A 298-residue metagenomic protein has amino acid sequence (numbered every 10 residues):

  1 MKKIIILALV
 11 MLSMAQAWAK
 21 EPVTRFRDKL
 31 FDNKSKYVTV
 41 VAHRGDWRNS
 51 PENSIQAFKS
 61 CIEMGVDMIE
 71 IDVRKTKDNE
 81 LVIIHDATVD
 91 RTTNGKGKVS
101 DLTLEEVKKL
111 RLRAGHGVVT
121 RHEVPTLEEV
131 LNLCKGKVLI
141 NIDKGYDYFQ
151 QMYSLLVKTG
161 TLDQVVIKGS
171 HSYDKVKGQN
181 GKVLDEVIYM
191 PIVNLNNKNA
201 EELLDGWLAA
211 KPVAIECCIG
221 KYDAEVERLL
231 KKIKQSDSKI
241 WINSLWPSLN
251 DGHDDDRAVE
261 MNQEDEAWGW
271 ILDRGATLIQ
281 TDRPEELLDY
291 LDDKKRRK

Functional and structural regions predicted by a protein language model:
M1-V23: Bacterial Sec-dependent N-terminal signal peptides
W18-K298: Phosphate-group recognition and catalysis centered on beta-loop-alpha active-site segments
